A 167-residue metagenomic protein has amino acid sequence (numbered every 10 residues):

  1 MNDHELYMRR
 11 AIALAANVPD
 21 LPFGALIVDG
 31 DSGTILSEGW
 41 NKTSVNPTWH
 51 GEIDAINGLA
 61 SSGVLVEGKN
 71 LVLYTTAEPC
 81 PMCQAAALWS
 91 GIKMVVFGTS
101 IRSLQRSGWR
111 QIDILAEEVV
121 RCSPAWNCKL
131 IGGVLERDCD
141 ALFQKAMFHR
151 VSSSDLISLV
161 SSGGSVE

Functional and structural regions predicted by a protein language model:
M1-V18, A86-E167: Zinc-dependent deaminase
E5, W49, I53, A77 (+1 more regions): Glycine-rich phosphate-binding loop at the start of an alpha helix
A11, G24, A55: Conserved hydrophobic/aromatic pocket- or pore-lining residues that grip, position, or stack substrates in active sites
D20, L65-K69, S123-P124: Short helix-terminating capping/connector loops at secondary-structure junctions
F23-G33: Short beta-strand scaffold segments in enzyme catalytic cores
T34-T43: Short beta->alpha transition motifs characteristic of CBS
T43-G58: A short, polar/charged loop-to-alpha-helix boundary motif
N57-M94: Helix-adjacent hinge/juxtasegments
